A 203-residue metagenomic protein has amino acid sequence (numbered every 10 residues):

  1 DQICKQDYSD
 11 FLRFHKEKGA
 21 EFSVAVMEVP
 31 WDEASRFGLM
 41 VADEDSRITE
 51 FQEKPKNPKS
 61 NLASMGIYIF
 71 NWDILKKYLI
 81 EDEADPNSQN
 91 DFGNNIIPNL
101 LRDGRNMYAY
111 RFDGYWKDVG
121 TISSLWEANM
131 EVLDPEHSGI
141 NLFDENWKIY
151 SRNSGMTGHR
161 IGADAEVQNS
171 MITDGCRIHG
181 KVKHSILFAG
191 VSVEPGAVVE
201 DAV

Functional and structural regions predicted by a protein language model:
D1-M130: Unchanged
D73-I74, E81-V203: Left-handed beta-helix
